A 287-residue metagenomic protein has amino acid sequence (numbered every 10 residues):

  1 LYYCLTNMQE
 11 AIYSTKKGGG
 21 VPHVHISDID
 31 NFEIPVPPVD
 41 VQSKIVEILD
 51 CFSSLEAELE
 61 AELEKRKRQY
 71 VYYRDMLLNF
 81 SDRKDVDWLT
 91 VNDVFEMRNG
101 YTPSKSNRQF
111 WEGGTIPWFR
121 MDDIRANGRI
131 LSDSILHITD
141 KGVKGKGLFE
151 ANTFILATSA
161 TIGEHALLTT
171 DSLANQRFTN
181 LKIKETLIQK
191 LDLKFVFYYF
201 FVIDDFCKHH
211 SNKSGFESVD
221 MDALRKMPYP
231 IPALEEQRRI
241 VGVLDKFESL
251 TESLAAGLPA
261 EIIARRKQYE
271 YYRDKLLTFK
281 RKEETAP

Functional and structural regions predicted by a protein language model:
L1-T6, R120-M121, H137-G147, A151-F201: A short beta-sheet element
Y2, Q9, I45, K67-Y70 (+7 more regions): Intrinsic low-complexity tandem-repeat regions in disordered proteins
T6-A11, K16, P38, G128 (+7 more regions): Long compositionally biased, domain-poor regions of proteins
G20-P37, L173-L181, K213-P232: A short glycine-rich beta-alpha junction/loop motif
D30-K67, V71, V86, P228-R266: Amphipathic alpha-helical segments
F80-Y101, E261, Y272: Non-catalytic DNA-recognition/assembly elements of restriction-modification systems
V94-N107, D122-A151: Sequence-specific dsDNA recognition surfaces
